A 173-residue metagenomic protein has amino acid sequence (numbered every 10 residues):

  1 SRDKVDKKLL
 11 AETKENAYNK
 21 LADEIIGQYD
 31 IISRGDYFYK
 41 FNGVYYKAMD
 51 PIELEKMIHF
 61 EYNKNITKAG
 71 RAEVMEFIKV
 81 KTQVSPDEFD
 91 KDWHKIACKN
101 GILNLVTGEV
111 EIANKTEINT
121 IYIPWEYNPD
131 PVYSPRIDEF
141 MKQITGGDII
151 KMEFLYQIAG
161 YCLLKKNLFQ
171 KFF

Functional and structural regions predicted by a protein language model:
S1-A22, F77-P86: An N-terminal domain-start capping segment
S1-V5, Y37-A69: Short, small/acidic-rich helices and loops at N termini and domain boundaries of DNA replication/processing enzymes
L9, K64-I66, I144-I149: Short, polar/flexible loop-turn hinges at active-site or ligand-entry regions and domain interfaces
A11-D30, T107, P131: Intein-associated homing endonuclease modules of the LAGLIDADG/DOD-type, together with closely related HINT-family
T13, A17, D50-L54, I66 (+3 more regions): Short amphipathic alpha-helical segments
I25, Y37, I52, A69-T82 (+1 more regions): Extended, charged helical/alpha-beta scaffold domains that provide interaction surfaces
Y29-I52, I102-F173: P-loop NTPase catalytic core of nucleic-acid-dependent motor ATPases
E73-I123: Structured, non-catalytic alpha/beta "coupling" segments that mediate domain-domain communication and provide generic
